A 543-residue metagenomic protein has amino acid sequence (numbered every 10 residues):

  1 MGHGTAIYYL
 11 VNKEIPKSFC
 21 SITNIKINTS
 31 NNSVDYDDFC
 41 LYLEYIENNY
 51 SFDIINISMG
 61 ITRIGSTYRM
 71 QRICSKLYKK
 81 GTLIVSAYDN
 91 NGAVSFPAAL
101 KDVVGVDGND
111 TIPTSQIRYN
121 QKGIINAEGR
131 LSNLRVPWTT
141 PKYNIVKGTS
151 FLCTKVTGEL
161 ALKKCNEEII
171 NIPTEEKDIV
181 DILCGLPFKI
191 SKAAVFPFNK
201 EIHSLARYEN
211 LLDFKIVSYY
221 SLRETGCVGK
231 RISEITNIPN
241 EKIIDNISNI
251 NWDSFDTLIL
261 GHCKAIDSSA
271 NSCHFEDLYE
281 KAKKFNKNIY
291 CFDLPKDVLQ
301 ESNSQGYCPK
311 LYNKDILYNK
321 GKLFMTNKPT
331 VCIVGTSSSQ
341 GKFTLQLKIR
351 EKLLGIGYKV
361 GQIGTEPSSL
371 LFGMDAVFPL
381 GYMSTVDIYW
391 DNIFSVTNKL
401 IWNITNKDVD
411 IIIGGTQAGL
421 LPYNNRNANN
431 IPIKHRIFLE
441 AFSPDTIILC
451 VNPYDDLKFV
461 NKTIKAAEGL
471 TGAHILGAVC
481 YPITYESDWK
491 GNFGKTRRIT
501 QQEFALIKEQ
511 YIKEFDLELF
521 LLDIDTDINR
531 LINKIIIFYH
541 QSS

Functional and structural regions predicted by a protein language model:
G2-I61: Subtilisin-like peptidase catalytic core
L43-R69, S254-D267: Short acidic, glycine-rich surface-loop motifs adjacent to enzyme active sites
A93-K164: Extracellular S/T/G-rich loop segment that most often corresponds to the catalytic His/Ser-adjacent loop
G148-K155, K163-Q305, V479-S487, G491-T500 (+2 more regions): Long, basic/Gly/Ser/Thr-rich N-terminal segments that mediate initial subcellular attachment or targeting
K283-K284, C291-E301, I393-K399, I411 (+1 more regions): Conserved catalytic-core segment of NTP-binding enzymes
I316-I363, V460: Walker A (P-loop) phosphate-binding motif
T330, K348-D391, I464-L476, K490-R498: N-terminal phosphate/diphosphate-binding loop that engages ATP/GTP or pyrophosphate donors across diverse enzyme folds
G373-L421: Conserved nucleotide-sensing/catalytic segment adjacent to the nucleotide-binding pocket in NTP-handling enzymes
